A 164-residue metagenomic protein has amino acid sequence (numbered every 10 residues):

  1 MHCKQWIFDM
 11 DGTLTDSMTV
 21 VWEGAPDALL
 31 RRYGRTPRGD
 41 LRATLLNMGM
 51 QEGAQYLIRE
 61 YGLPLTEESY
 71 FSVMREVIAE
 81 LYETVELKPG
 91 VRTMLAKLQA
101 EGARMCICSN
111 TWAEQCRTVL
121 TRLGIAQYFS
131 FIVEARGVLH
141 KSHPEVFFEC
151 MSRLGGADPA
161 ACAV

Functional and structural regions predicted by a protein language model:
M1-A43: Active-site neighborhood of HAD-like aspartate-dependent phosphohydrolases
H2, A79-I107, A113, R117 (+2 more regions): Short, acidic loop-to-helix structural element flanking the phosphoryl-transfer center in phosphate-processing enzymes
Q5-I7, C106, A163: Hydrophobic "anchor" residues on beta-strands that sit immediately upstream of conserved functional sites
G24-A25, L41, G53, L57 (+4 more regions): Hydrophobic alpha-helical segments typical of transmembrane helices and their membrane-interface/capping positions
P26-L30, G49-P64, V119, C150-M151: Helix-loop "lid/cap" segments that line or gate small-molecule binding pockets
R31-T36, Y61-L65, G124-Y128, G155-G156: Short helix-capping segments at alpha-helix termini
P37, Y56-T93: Metal-dependent phosphoesterase signature
T84, W112-A163: Substrate-recognition "cap/lid" segment bordering the active-site pocket of phosphatases
